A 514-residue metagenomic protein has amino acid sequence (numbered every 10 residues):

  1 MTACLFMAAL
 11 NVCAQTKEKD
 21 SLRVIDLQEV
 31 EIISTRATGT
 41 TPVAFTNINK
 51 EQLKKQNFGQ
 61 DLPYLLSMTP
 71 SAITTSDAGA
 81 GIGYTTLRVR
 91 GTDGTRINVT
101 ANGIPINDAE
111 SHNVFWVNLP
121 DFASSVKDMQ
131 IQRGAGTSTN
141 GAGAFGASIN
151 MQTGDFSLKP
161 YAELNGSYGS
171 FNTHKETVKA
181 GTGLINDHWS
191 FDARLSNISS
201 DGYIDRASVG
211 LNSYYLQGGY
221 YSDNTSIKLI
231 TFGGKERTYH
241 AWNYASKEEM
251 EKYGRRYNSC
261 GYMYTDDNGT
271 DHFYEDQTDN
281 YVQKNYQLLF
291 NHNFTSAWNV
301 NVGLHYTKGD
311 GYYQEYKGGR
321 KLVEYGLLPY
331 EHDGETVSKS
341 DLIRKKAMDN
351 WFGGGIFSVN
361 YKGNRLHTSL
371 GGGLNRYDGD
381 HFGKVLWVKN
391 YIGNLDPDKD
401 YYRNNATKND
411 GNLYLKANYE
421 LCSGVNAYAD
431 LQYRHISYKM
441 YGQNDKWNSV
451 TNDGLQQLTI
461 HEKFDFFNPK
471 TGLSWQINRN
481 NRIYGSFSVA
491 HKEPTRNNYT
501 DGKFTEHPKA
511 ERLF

Functional and structural regions predicted by a protein language model:
Q15-K55, G94: Short, acidic, small-residue-rich periplasmic hinge/interaction motif at the N-terminus of Gram-negative outer-membrane
L62-L65, T85-R88, T100, F115-D121 (+3 more regions): N-terminal periplasmic accessory domains that precede and gate Gram-negative outer-membrane beta-barrel machines
P63-P105, K127: Extracytoplasmic beta-strand/coil segments of soluble accessory domains associated with Gram-negative outer-membrane
P105-R133, Q152, E249: Short acidic/polar hinge/loop motifs at secondary-structure boundaries that mediate gating or recognition
Y161, Y168-S199, I204-A241, L288-S296 (+2 more regions): Transmembrane beta-barrel wall of Gram-negative outer-membrane proteins
G219, S226-Q287, Q314-L342: Acidic/polar loop-and-plug regions of large Gram-negative outer-membrane beta-barrel proteins
Y244, H435-T451, H461, W475-F514: Surface-exposed extracellular loop regions of Gram-negative outer-membrane beta-barrel proteins, predominantly
N280-W447, S474-S486: Face-selective signature of the C-terminal outer-membrane beta-barrel domain
